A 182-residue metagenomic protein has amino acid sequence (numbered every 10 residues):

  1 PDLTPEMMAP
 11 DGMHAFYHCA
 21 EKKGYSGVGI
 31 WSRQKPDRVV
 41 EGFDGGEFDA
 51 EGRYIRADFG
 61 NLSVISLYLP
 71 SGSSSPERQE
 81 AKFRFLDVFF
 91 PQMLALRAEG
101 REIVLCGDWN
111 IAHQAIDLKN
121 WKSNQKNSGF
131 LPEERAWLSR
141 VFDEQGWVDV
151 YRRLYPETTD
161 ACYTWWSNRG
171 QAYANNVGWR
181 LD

Functional and structural regions predicted by a protein language model:
P1, V64, D108, L181-D182: Generic low-polarity alpha-helical segments
L3-S74: Structured beta-strand-rich core segments of catalytic domains in phosphoester-bond hydrolases
D11-H14, D87-L181: Metal-dependent phosphoesterases centered on the DNase I-like endonuclease/exonuclease/phosphatase
A20, R78, K82, A174: Aromatic-acidic/polar surface patches that form glycan- and anion
D44-G45, L69-L86, K122-N127: Surface-exposed cleft-lining segments at the edges of enzyme active sites
N61, S66, P76, F83 (+3 more regions): Active-site acidic/histidine proton-transfer and metal-coordination neighborhood in alpha/beta enzyme cores
